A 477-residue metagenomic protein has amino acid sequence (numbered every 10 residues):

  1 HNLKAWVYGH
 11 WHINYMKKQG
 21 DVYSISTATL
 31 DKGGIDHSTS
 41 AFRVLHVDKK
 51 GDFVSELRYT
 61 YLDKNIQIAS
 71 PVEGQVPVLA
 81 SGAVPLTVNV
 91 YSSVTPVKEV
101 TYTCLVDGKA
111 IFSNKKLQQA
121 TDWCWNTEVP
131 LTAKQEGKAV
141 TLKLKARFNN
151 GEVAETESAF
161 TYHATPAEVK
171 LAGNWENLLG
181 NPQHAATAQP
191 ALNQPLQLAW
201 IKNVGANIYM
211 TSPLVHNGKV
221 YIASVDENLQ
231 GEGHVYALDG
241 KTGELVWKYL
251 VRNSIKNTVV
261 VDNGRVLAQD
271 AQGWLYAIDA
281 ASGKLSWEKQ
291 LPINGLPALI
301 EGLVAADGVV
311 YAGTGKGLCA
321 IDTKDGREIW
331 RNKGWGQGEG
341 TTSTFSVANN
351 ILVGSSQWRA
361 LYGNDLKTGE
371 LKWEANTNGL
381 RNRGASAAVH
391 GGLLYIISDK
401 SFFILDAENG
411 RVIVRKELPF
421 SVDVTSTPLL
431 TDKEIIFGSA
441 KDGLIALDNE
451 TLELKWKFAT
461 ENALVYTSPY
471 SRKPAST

Functional and structural regions predicted by a protein language model:
H1-Y8, M16, G33: Active-site-proximal segments of metal-dependent phosphoesterases and phosphodiesterases across multiple
N14-N89, L142: Binuclear metal-dependent phosphoesterase catalytic core
N65-A164: Long, low-complexity serine/threonine/glycine- and acidic-rich segments characteristic of extracellular
V169-L198: Blade/loop signatures of beta-propeller domains
P182, D226-Q230, G273-W274, G317 (+2 more regions): Short glycine/acidic-enriched loop and turn motifs that connect beta-strands
I201-H216, S224-G233, W247-V260, L285-D307 (+7 more regions): Extracytoplasmic beta-rich repeat domains
D239-T242, D279-G283, D322-G326, D365-G369 (+2 more regions): Short loop/turn segments that connect beta-strands within beta-propeller blades
